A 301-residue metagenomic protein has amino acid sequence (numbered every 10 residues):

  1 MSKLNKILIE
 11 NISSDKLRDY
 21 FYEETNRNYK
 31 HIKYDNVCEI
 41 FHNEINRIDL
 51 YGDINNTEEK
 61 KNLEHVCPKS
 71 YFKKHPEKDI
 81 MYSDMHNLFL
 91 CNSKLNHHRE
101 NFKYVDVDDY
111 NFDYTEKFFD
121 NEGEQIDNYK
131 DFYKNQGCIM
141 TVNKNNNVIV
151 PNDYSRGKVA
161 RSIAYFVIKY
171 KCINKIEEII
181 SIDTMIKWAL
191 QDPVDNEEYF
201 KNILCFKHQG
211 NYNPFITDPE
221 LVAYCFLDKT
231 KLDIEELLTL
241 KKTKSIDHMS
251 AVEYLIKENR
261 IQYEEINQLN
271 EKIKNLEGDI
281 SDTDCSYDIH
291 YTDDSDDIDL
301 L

Functional and structural regions predicted by a protein language model:
M1-T57, D183-K187, E197-E198: Aromatic-lined ligand-binding clefts that engage carbohydrates, nucleic acids, or primary amines
K3, I7, Y20, T184 (+3 more regions): Charge-rich, solvent-exposed alpha-helical interaction surfaces
N11, D15, D192, K241-K244 (+2 more regions): Short, flexible helical or helix-coil boundary motifs
D19, I48, M249, I261-Y263 (+1 more regions): Positively charged, low-complexity intrinsically disordered regions
N55-I246: Domain-level detector of nuclease and nuclease-like folds in predominantly extracellular/periplasmic contexts
H248, V252-L255, N259-Q262, I266-L269 (+1 more regions): Long, heptad-repeat coiled-coil alpha-helices used as oligomerization/scaffolding rods
G278-L300: Intrinsically disordered, low-complexity serine/threonine-rich segments that act as phosphorylation-prone tracts
